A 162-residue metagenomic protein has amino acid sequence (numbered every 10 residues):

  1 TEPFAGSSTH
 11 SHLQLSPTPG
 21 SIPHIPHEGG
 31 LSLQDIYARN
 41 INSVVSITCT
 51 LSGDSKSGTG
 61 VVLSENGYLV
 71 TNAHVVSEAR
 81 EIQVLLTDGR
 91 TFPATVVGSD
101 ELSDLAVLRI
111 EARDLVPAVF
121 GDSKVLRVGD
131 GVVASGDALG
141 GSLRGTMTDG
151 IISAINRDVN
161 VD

Functional and structural regions predicted by a protein language model:
E2-D162: Serine-dependent protease modules
